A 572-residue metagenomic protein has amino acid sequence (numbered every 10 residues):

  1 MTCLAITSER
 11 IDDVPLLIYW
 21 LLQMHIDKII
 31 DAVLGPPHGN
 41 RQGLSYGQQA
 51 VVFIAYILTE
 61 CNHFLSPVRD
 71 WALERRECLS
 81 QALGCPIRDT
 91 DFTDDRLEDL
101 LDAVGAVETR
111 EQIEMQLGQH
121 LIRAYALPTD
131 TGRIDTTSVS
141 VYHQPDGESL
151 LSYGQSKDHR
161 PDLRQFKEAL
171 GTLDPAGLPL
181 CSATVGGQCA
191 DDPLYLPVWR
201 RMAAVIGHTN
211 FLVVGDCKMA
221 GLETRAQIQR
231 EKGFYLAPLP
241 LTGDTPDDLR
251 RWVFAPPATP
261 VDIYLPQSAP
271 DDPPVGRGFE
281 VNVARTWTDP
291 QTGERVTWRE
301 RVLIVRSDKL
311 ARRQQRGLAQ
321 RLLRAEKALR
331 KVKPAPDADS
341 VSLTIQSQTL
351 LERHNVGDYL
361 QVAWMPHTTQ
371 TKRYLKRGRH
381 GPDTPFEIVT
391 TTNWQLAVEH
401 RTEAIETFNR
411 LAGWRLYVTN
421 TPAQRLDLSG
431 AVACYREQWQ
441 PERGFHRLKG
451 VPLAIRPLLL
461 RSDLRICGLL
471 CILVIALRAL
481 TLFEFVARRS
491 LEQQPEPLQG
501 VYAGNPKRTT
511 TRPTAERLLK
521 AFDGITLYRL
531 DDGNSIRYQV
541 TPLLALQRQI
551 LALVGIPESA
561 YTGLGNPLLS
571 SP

Functional and structural regions predicted by a protein language model:
M1-Y19, I29-P572: Anion-binding and metal-coordination hotspots
H25: ATP-hydrolysis module of ASCE/P-loop NTPase motor domains, specifically the Walker B Asp-Glu catalytic pair
